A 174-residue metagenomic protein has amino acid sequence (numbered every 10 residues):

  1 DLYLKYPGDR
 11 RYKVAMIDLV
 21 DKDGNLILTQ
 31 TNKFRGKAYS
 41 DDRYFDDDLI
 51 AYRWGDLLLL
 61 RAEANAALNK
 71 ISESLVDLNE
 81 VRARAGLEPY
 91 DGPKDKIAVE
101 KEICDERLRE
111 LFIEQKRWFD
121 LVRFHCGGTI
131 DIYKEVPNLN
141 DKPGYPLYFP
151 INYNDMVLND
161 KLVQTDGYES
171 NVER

Functional and structural regions predicted by a protein language model:
L4-R174: Acidic/polar-rich alpha-helix caps and helix-coil junctions
